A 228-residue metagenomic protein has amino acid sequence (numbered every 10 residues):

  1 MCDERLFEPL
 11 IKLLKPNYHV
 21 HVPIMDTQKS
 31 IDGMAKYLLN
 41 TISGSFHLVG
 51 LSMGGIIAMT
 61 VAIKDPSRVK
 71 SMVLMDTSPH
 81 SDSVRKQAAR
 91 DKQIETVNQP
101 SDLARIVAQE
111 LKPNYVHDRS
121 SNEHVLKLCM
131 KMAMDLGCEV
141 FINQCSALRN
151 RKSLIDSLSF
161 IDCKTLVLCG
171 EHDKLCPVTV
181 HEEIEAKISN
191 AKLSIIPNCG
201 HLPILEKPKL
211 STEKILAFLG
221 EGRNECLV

Functional and structural regions predicted by a protein language model:
M1-D32: Conserved HGGG/HGGXW glycine-rich cap/lid loop of the alpha/beta-hydrolase fold
I31-F46: Conserved acidic catalytic loop of the alpha/beta-hydrolase fold
G50-G54, A58: Gly/Ala-rich beta-loop-alpha elbow adjacent to hydrolase catalytic centers
I63-K64, R68-S101: Flexible "cap/lid" loop of the alpha/beta hydrolase fold
D82-R85, D102-F160: Conserved alpha/beta-hydrolase catalytic His-Asp/Glu region
I161, V167-C169, D173: Short beta-strand/loop motif that positions the catalytic acidic residue of the alpha/beta-hydrolase fold
C163, P177-A186: Short alpha-helix in the alpha/beta-hydrolase fold that links the catalytic acid
A191-V228: Catalytic active-site module of serine/aspartate enzymes centered on a nucleophile-bearing elbow/loop
